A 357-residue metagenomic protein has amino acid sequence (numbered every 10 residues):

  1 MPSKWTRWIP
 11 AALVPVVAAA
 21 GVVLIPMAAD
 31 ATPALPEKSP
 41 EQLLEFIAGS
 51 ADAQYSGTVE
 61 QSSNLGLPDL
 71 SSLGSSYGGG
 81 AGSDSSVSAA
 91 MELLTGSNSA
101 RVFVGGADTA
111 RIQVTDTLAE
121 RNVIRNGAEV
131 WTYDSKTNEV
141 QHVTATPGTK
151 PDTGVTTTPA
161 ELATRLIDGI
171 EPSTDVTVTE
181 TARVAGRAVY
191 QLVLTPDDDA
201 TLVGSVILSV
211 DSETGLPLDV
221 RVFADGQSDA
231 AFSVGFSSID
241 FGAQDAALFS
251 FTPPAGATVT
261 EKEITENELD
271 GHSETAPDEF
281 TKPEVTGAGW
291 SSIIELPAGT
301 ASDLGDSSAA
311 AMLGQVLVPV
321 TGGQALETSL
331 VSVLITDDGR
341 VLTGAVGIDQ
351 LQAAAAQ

Functional and structural regions predicted by a protein language model:
M1-P15: N-terminal export and membrane-targeting signals
P2-T6, G21-T137, T177, Q191 (+4 more regions): N-terminal mature ectodomain segment of secretory-pathway/periplasmic proteins
V14-V22: Hydrophobic core
A34-G49, S62-N64, D69-G82, G154-E161 (+2 more regions): N-terminal low-complexity, Pro/Thr-rich disordered segments that flank secretion/membrane-targeting signals
T109, Q113-T115, A119-I124, E129-D134 (+2 more regions): Extracytosolic low-complexity repeat regions of secreted or lipid-anchored proteins
Q113, T177-G256: Gly/Pro-enriched, hydrophobic low-complexity segments that function as extracytoplasmic propeptides/linkers
S135-A160: Acidic/charged, solvent-exposed loop-and-adjacent secondary-structure segments enriched in E/D, K/R, S/T, and G/P
L248-R340, A345-A356: Accessory, solvent-exposed terminal regions and/or long lumenal/extracellular loops of proteins
